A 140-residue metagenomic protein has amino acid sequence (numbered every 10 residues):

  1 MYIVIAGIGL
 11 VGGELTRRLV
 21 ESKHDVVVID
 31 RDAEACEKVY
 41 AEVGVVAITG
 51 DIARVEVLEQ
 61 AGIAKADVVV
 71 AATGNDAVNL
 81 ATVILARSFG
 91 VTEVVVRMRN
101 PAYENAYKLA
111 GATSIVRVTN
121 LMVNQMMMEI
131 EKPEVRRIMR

Functional and structural regions predicted by a protein language model:
M1-R140: Cytosolic regulatory regions of ion transport systems
